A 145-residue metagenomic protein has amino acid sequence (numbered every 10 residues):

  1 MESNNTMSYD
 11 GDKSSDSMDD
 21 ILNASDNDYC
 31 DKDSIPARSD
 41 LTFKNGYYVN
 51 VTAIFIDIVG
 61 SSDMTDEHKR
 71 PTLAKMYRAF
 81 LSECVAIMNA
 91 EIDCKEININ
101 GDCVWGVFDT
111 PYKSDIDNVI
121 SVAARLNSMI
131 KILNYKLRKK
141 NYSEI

Functional and structural regions predicted by a protein language model:
M1-Y48: Regulatory cytosolic signal-relay segments
N5-S14, Y29-K32, V59-M64, A79 (+2 more regions): Short low-complexity stretches enriched in small and charged residues
D33-A37, A86-N89, I132-Y135: Short amphipathic alpha-helical surface micro-motifs
S39-S121: Catalytic NTP-binding/metal-coordinating core of nucleotidyl cyclase/transferase enzymes
I92-I99, I130-I145: Catalytic core regions of nucleotide second-messenger enzymes
L126: Serine endopeptidase catalytic core focused on the charge-relay Asp
